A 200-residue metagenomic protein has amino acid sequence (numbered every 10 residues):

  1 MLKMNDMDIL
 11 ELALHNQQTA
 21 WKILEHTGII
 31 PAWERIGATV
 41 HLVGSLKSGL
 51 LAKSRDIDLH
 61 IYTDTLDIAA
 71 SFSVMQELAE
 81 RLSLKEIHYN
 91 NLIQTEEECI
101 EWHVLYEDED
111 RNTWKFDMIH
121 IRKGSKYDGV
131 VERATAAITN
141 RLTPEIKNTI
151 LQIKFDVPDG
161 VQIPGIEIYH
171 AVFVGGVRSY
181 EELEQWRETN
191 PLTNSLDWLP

Functional and structural regions predicted by a protein language model:
M1-V43: Helical scaffold of the NTase/Pol beta-like nucleotidyltransferase catalytic core
I29-F72: Active-site nucleotide-donor binding segment shared across nucleotidyl transfer reactions
W33, V40, L78, V104 (+1 more regions): Generic structural hydrophobic/aromatic packing signal, biased to beta-strands
D64-A69, R111-N112, K123-K126: Short, charged/polar surface micro-motifs in flexible loops or helix N-caps
S71-E80: Short amphipathic alpha-helices in soluble, non-transmembrane regions that often serve as interface/regulatory elements
L82-R122: Conserved catalytic core of two-metal-ion nucleotidyltransferases
K115-P200: Catalytic cores of NTP-dependent nucleotidyl/adenyl transfer enzymes across multiple folds
